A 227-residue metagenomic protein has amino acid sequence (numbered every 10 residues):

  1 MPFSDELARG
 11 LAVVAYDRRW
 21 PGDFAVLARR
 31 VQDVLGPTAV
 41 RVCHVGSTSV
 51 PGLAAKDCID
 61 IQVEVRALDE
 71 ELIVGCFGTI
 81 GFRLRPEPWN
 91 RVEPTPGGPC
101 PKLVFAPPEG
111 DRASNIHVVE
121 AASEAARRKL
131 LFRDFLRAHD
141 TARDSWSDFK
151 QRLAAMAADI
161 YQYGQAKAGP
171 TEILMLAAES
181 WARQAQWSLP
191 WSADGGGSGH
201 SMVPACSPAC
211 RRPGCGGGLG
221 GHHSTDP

Functional and structural regions predicted by a protein language model:
M1-A8, V104, E120, D144-D148: Short, compositionally biased low-complexity segments
M1-C43: Helical scaffold of the NTase/Pol beta-like nucleotidyltransferase catalytic core
A12-R18, Q62-R66, L131-L136: Short histidine-centered catalytic/ligand-binding loop motif
R30-L72: Active-site nucleotide-donor binding segment shared across nucleotidyl transfer reactions
L72-G81: Short amphipathic alpha-helices in soluble, non-transmembrane regions that often serve as interface/regulatory elements
F82-A122: Conserved catalytic core of two-metal-ion nucleotidyltransferases
V118-H200, C206: Catalytic cores of NTP-dependent nucleotidyl/adenyl transfer enzymes across multiple folds
H200-H223: Cysteine-cluster motifs in flexible loop/terminal segments that predominantly coordinate metals
